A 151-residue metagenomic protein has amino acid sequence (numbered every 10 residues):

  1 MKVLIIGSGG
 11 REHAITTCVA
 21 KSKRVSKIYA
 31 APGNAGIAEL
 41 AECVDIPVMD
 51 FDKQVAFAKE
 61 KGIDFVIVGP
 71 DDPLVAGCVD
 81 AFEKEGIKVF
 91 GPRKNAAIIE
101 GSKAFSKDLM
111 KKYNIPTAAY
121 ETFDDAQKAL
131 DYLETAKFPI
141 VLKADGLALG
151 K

Functional and structural regions predicted by a protein language model:
M1-K94: ATP-binding N-terminal substructure of ATP-dependent carboxylate-amine bond-forming enzymes
L4, E100-K151: Active-site nucleotide/adenylate-binding loops and adjacent lid/helix of ATP-dependent enzymes
G36, N95-A96, G146-L149: A short, flexible beta-alpha/helix-coil linker loop
A38-A41, V55, I98-A104, K151: Short, charged, surface-exposed secondary-structure boundary motifs
M49-Q54, A96-I99, A126-L130: A short acidic, often aromatic-flanked loop/helix-cap motif at beta-alpha or helix-coil junctions that lines enzyme
A56, A76, D80, A97 (+2 more regions): N-terminal, well-ordered alpha-helical segments
